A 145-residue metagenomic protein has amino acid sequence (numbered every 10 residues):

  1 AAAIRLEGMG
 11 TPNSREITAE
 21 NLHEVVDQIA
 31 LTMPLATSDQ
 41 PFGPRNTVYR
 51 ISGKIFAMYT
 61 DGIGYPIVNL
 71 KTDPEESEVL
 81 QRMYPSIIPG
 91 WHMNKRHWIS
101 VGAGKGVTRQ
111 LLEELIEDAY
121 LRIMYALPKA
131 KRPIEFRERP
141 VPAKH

Functional and structural regions predicted by a protein language model:
A2-H145: Charge-dense, helix-prone N-terminal extensions
